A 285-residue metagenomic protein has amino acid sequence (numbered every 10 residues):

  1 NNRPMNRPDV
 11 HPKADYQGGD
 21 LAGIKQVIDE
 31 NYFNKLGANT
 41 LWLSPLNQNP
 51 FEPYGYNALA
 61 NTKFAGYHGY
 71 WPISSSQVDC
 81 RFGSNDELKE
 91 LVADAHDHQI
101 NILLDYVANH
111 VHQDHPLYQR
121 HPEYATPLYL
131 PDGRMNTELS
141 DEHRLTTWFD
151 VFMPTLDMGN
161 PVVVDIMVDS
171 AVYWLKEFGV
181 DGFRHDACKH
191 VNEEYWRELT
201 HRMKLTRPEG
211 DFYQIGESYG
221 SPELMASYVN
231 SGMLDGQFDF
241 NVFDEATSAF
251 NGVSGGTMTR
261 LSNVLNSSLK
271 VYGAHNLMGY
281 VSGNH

Functional and structural regions predicted by a protein language model:
N1-F178, E198-P208, F212, E223-M225 (+1 more regions): Substrate-binding/active-site clefts of carbohydrate-active enzymes
S170-V172, K176, D181-V281: Active-site-proximal helices and loops of the catalytic beta/alpha 8
N284-H285: Extended catalytic-interface subdomain
